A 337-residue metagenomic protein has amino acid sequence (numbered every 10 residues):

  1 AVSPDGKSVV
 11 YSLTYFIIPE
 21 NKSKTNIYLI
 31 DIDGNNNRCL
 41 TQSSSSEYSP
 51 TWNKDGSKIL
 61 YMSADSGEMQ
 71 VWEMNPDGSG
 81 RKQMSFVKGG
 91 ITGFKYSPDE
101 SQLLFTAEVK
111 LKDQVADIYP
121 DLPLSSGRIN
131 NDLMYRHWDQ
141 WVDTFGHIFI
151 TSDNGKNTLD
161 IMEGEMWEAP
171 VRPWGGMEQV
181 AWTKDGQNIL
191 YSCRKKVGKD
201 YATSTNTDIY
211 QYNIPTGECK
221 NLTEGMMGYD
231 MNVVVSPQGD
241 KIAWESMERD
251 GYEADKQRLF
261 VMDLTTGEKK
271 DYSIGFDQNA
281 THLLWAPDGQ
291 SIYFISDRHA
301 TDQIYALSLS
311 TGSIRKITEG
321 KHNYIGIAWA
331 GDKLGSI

Functional and structural regions predicted by a protein language model:
A1-T25: Beta-strand-rich domains and repeat architectures in extracellular enzymes and scaffolds, especially beta-propellers
A1-V9, S44-M62, R81, K88-L103 (+9 more regions): Conserved beta-propeller blade repeats
P19, M69, K112-Q114, K199-D200 (+2 more regions): Glycine/Thr-rich phosphate-binding loops of Rossmann-like dinucleotide-binding domains
K24-T25, E108-N154, T158-G164, M177 (+3 more regions): Predominantly five- to eight-bladed beta-propeller fold
I27-L29, V71-E73, I148-F149, T158 (+4 more regions): Hydrophobic beta-strand positions in blades of beta-propellers and related beta-sheet-rich domains
D31-N35, N75-S79, S152-K156, N213-G217 (+2 more regions): Short loop/turn segments that connect beta-strands within beta-propeller blades
